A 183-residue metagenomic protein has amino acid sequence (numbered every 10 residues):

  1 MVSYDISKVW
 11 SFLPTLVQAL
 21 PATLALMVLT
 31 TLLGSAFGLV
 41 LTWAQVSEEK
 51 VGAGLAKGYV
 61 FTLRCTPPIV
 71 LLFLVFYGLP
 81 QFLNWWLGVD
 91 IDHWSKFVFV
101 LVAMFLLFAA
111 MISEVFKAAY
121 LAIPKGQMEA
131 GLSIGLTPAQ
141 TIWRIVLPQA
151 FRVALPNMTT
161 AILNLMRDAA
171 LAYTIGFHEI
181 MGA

Functional and structural regions predicted by a protein language model:
M1-A183: Transmembrane alpha-helices and adjacent helix-loop boundaries
